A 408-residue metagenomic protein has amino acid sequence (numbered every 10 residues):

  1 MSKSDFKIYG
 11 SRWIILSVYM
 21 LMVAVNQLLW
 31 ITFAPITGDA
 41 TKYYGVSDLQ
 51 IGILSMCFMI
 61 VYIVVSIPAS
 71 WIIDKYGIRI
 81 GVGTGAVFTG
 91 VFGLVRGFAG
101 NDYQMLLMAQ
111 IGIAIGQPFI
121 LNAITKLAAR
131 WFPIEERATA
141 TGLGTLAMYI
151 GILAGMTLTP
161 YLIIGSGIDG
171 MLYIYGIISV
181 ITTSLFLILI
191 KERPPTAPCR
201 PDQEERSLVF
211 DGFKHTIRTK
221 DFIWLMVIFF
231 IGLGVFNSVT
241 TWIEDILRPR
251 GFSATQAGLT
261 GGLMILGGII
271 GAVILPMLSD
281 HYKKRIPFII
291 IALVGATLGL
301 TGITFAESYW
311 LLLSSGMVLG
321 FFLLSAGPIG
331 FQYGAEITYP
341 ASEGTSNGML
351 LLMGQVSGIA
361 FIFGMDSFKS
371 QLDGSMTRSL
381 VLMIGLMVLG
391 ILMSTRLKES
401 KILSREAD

Functional and structural regions predicted by a protein language model:
S2-Y9, R193-L225: Juxtamembrane intracellular "pre-TM" segments in multi-pass secondary transporters
F33-A34, K220-A272: Extracytoplasmic gate region of multi-pass secondary transporters
V64-Y103: Conserved MFS/SLC helix-loop-helix module at the cytosolic interface between two early adjacent transmembrane helices
V65-G77, A272-K283, K369: Helix-to-loop junctions at the C-terminal end of transmembrane segments in multipass secondary transporters
M105, L143-P194: Helix-loop-helix hairpin linking two adjacent transmembrane segments in secondary transporters
A109-M148: Cytoplasmic helix-loop-helix junction between adjacent transmembrane helices in 12-TM secondary transporters
K283-Y333: C-terminal transmembrane helical hairpin of 12-TM major facilitator-type secondary transporters
A335-L372: A late C-terminal transmembrane helix in Major Facilitator Superfamily
